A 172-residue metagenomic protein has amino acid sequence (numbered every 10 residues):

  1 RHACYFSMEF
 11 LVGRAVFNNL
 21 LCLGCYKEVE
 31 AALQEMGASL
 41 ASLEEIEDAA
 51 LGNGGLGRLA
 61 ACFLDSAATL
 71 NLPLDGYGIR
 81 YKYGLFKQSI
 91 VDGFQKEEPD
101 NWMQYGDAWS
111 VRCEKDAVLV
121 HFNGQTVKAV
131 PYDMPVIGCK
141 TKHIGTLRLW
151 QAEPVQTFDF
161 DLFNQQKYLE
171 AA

Functional and structural regions predicted by a protein language model:
R1-A172: A conserved ligand/cofactor-binding region detector
